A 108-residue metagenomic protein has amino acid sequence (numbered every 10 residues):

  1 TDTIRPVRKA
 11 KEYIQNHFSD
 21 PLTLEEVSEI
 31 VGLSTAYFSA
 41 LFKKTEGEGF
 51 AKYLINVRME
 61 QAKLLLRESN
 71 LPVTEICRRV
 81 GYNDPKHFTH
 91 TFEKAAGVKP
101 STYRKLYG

Functional and structural regions predicted by a protein language model:
T1-D2: Hydrophobic, helix-rich cores of sensory/ligand-binding and other regulatory modules that couple small-molecule
R8-N16, P21, K44-K86, K105-G108: Terminal helix-turn-helix DNA-binding modules in bacterial transcription factors
L24, G32-T35: C-terminal amphipathic alpha-helical interaction region
I30, R79-V80, A95: Residues within the alpha-helical elements of helix-turn-helix
A36, K86, S101: Key DNA-contact positions within bacterial/archaeal DNA-binding proteins
F38, F42, H87-F88, F92: Short hydrophobic/aromatic patch on the recognition helix
H90-G108: …primarily DNA-binding HTH/wHTH and HhH modules…
